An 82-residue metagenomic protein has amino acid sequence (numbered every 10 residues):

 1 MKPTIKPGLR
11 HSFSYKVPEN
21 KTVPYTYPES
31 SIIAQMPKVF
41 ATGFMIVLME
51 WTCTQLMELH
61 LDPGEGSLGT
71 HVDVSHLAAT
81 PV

Functional and structural regions predicted by a protein language model:
M1-I5, E58-L61: Intrinsically disordered, low-complexity boundary segments flanking structured domains
K2-A41: Catalytic strand-loop segment that frames the active site of acyl-thioester-processing enzymes
S14, M36-P37, T42-M45, E65 (+2 more regions): Generic secondary-structure boundary/loop-capping signal
T22-P24, V47, S75, P81: A broad, structure-centric signal for solvent-exposed, well-ordered loop/edge residues that line or flank functional
F40-H60: Short, well-structured hydrophobic secondary-structure segments
C53-V82: Hydrophobic beta-strand-centered segment that forms part of the acyl-chain substrate-binding groove
